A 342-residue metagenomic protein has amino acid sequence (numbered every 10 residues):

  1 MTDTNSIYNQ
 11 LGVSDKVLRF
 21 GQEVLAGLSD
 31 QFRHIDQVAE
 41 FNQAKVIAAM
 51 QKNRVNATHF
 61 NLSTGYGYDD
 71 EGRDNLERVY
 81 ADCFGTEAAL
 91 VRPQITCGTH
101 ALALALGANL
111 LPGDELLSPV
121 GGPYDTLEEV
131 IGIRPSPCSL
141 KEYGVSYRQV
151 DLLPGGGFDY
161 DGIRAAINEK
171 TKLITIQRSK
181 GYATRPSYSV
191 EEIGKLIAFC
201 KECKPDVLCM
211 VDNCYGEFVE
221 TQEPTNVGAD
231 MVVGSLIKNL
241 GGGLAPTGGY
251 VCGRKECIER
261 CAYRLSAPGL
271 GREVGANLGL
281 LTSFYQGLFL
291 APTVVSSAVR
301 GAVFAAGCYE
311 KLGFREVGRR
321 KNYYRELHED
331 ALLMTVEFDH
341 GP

Functional and structural regions predicted by a protein language model:
D3-S29, D36-Q37, V46-K52, N56-H59 (+6 more regions): Conserved PLP-enzyme active-site core in the AAT-like
F41-Q43: Serine/threonine-biased, Pro/acidic-interspersed low-complexity stretches characteristic of secreted/cell-surface
R73: N-terminal pre-P-loop "Q-motif" helix
E77: Generic structural marker for isolated residues within well-ordered, non-membrane alpha-helices of soluble domains
D125, Y323, H340-G341: Flexible, glycine-rich phosphate/dinucleotide-binding loops and adjacent beta-alpha linkers at cofactor/substrate
V251-G253, M334-D339: Conserved beta strand-loop-helix elements of the APE1-like EEP
A305-Y309, G313-R315, T335, G341: Short, intrinsically disordered, charge-balanced linker/junction segments flanking boundaries in proteins
R315-L332: Conserved catalytic-core motifs of GNAT/GCN5-like acyltransferases
